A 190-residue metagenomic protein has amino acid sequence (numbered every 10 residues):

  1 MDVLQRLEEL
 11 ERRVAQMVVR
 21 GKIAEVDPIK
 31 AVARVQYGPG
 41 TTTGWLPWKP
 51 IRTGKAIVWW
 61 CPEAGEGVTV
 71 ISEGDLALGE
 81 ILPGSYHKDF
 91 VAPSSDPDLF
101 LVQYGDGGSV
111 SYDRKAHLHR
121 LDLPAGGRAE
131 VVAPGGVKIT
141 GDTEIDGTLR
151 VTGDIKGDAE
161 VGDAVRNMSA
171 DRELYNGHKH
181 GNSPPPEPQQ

Functional and structural regions predicted by a protein language model:
M1-A116, S183, Q189-Q190: Exposed beta-strand/loop interface patches that mediate assembly or binding
V32-R34, E80, R120, E130 (+1 more regions): General beta-strand recognition
L101, G108-K115, H119-L121, A125 (+2 more regions): Polar, low-hydrophobicity, Gly/Ser/Thr/Asn/Asp-enriched low-complexity stretches outside signal peptides
D122-P186: Intrinsic low-complexity, repeat-rich intrinsically disordered segments enriched in small/flexible residues
